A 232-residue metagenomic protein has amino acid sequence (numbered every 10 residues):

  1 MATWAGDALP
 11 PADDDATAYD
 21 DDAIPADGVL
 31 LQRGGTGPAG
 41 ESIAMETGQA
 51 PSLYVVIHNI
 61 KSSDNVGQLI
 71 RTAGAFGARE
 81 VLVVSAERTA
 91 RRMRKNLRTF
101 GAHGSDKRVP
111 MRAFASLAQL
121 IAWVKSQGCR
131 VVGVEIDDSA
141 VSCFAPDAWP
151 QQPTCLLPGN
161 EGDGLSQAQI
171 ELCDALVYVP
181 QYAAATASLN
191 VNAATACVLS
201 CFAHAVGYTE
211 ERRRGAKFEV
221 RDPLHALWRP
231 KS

Functional and structural regions predicted by a protein language model:
T3-A8, A12, T17-Y19, A23 (+4 more regions): RNA substrate-binding interface of SAM-dependent RNA methyltransferases
H58, V84-S85, E135, N160 (+1 more regions): Short beta->alpha connector loops at strand-helix junctions that form conserved, small/polar/Pro-enriched
V66-G67, Q167, S188-V191: Conserved strand-to-helix beginnings and helix N-cap segments that scaffold or border functional pockets
Q68, K95-N96, F144-P146, A168-E171: Short amphipathic alpha-helical segments
W123, A148-P150, Q169: Structural alpha-helical scaffold elements that stabilize or flank donor/cofactor-binding regions in carbohydrate
L165-Y178: Acidic-glycine-rich active-site phosphate/pyrophosphate-binding loop
A183-T195: Short glycine/threonine-rich catalytic loop with a Thr-x-Gly-x-Asp
